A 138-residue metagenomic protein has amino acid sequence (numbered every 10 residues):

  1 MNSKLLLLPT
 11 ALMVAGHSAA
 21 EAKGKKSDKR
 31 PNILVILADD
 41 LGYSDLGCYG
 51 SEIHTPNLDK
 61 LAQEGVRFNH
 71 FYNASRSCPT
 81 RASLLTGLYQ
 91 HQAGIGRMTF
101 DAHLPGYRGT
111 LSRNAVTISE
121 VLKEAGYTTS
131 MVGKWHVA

Functional and structural regions predicted by a protein language model:
N2-P9, A19-A138: Formylglycine-dependent sulfatase
A15-H17: N-terminal signal peptide c-region/cleavage motif recognized by signal peptidases
